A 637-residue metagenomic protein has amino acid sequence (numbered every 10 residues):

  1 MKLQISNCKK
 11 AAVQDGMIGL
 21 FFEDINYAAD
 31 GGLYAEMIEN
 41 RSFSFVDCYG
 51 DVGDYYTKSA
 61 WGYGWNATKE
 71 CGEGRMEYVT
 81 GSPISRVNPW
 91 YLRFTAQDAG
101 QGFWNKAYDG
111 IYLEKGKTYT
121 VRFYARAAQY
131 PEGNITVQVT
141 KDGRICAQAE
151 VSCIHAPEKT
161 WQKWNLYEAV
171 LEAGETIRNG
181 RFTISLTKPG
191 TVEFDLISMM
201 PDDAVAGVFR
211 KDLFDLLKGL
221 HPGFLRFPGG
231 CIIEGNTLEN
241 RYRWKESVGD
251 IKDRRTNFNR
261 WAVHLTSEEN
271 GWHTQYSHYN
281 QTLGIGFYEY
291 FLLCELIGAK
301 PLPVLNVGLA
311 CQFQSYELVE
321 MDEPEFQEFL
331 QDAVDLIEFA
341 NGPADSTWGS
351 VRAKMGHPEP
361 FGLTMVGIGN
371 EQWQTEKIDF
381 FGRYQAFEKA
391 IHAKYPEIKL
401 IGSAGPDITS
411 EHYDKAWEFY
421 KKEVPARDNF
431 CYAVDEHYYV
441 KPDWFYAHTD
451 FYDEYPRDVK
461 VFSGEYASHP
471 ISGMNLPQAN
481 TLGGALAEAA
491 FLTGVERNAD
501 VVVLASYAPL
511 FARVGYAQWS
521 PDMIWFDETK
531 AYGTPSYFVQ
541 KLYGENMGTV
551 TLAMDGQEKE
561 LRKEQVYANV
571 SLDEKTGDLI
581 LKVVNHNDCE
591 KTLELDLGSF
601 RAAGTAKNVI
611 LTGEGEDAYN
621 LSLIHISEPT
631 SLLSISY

Functional and structural regions predicted by a protein language model:
K2-L3, Y167-S198, A353-M355: Extracellular beta-strand ligand-recognition surfaces/modules
E39-C48, F103-I135, N165-L171, I197: Extra-cytoplasmic beta-strand recognition segments
T80-G100: Short carbohydrate-recognition loop motifs
R144-I177: Extracellular carbohydrate recognition and processing domains and analogous Trp-centered ligand-binding platforms
W348-G356, H392-Y413, K460-E465, V501-A512: Aromatic-lined carbohydrate-recognition surfaces of secreted/lumenal glycan-active proteins
E423-P425, Y432-E545, H586-D588: Catalytic-core region of carbohydrate-active enzymes that cleave or remodel glycosidic bonds
E564-A602, N608: Carbohydrate-binding surface patches
S622-Y637: Residue-level detector of conserved catalytic or cofactor/ligand-binding positions in enzyme active sites
